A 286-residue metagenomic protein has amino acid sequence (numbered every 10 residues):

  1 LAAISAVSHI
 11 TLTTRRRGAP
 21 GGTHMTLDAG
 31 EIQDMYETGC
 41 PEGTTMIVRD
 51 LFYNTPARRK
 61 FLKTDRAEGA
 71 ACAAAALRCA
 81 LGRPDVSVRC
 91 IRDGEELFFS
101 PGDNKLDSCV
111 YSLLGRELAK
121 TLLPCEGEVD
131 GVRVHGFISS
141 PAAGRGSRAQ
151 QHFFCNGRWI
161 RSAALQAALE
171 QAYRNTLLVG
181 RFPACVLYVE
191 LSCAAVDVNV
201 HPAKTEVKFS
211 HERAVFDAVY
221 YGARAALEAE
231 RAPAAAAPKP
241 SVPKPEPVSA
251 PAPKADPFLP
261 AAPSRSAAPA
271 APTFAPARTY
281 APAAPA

Functional and structural regions predicted by a protein language model:
L1-A286: N-terminal phosphate-binding caps/lids of nucleotide- and nucleic-acid-binding domains
